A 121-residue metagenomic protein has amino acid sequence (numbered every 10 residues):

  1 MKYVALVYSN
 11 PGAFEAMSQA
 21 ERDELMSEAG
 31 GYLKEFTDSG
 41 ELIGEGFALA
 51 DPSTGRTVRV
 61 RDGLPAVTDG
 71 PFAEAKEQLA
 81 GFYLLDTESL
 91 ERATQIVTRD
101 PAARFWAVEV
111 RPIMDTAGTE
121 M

Functional and structural regions predicted by a protein language model:
M1-M121: Conserved, structured core segments of small domains
